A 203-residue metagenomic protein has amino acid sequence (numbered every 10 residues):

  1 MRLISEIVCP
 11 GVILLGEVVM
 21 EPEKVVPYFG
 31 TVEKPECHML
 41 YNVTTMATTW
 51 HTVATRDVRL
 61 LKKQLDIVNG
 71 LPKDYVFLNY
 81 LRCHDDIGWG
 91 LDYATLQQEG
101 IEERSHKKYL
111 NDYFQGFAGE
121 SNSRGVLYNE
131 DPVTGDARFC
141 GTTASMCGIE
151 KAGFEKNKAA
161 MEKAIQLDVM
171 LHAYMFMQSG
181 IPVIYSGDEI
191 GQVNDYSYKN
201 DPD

Functional and structural regions predicted by a protein language model:
M1-D203: Active-site and adjacent substrate-binding regions of carbohydrate-active enzymes
